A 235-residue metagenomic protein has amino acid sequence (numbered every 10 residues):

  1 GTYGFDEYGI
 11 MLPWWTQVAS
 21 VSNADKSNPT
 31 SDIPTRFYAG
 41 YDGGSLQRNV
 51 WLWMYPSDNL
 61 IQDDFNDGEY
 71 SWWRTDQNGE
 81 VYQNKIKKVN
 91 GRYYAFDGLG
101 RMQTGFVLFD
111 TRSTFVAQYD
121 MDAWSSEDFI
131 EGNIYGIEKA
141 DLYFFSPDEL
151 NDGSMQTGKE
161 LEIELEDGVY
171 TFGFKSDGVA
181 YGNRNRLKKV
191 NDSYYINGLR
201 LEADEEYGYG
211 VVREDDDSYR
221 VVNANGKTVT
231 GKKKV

Functional and structural regions predicted by a protein language model:
G1-V235: Extracellular adhesion/carbohydrate-binding repeat motifs centered on closely spaced tryptophans
